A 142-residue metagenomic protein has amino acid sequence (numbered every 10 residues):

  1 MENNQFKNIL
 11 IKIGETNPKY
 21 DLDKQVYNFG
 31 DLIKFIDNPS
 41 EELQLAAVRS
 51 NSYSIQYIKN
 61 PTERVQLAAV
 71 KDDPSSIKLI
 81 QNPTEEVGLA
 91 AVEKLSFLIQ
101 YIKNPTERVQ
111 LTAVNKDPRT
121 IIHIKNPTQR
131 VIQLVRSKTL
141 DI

Functional and structural regions predicted by a protein language model:
E2-I142: Alpha-helical scaffold segments
